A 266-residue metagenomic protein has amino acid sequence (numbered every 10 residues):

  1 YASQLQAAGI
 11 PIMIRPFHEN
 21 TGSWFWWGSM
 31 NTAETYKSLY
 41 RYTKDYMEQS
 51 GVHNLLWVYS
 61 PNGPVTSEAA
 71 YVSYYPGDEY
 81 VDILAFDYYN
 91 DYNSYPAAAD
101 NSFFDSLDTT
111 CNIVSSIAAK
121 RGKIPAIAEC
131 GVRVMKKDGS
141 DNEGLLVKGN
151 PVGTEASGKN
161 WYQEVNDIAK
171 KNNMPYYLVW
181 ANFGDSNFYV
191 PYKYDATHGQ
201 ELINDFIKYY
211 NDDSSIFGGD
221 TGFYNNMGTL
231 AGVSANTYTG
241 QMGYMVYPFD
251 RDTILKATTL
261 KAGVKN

Functional and structural regions predicted by a protein language model:
Y1, G63-P76, D105-I117, K159-D167: Alpha-helical scaffolding within the catalytic cores of extracellular/periplasmic polymer-degrading hydrolases
Y1-A33, L55-S60: Active-site groove signature of glycoside hydrolases
Y1-I12, K37-S50, S73: An active-site-proximal structural segment forming one wall of the substrate-binding cleft that immediately precedes
R15-F17, K44-A69, G122-M135, V179-N182: Aromatic-lined carbohydrate-recognition surfaces of secreted/lumenal glycan-active proteins
N62-D87, K137-G153: Substrate-binding cleft/loops of secretory-pathway carbohydrate-active enzymes
Y71-F104, W180: Aromatic- and acid-rich polysaccharide-binding/catalytic face of secreted or lumenal carbohydrate-active enzymes
D108, V233-N266: Beta-rich carbohydrate-recognition modules and glycan-binding surfaces
K123-S234: Substrate-binding cleft of secreted/luminal carbohydrate-active enzymes
